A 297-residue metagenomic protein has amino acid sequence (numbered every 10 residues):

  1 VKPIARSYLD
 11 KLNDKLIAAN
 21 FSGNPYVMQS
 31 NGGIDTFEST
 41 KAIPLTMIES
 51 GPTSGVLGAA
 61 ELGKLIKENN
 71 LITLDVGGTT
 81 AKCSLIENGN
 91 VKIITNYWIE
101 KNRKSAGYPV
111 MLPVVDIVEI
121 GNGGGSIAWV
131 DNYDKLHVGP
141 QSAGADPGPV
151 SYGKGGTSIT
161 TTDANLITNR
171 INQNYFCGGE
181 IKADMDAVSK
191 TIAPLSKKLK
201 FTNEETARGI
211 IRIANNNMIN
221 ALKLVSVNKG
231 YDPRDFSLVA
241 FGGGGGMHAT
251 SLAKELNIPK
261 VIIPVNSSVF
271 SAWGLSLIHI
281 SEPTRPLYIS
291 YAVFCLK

Functional and structural regions predicted by a protein language model:
V1-L71, D186-D235, G246: Nucleotide/phosphate-binding catalytic cleft detector across ATP-hydrolyzing and phosphate-transferring enzymes
M47, N69-D75, I117-E119, I262: Short glycine-aspartate micro-motif
P52, L74-T80, I120-G123, F241-G245: A short acidic Gly-Thr/Ser loop motif
A81, E87, D116, G123-V188: Mobile "lid/hinge" segments at catalytic clefts and subdomain interfaces of large enzymes
C83, E87, T95-L136, S251-I262: Phosphate/diphosphate-binding loops
I258-W273: Conserved phosphate-binding/catalytic loops in two-lobed NTP-binding clefts
I278-K297: Single conserved hydrophobic/aromatic residue that forms the stacking wall/gate of nucleotide- or nucleobase-binding
